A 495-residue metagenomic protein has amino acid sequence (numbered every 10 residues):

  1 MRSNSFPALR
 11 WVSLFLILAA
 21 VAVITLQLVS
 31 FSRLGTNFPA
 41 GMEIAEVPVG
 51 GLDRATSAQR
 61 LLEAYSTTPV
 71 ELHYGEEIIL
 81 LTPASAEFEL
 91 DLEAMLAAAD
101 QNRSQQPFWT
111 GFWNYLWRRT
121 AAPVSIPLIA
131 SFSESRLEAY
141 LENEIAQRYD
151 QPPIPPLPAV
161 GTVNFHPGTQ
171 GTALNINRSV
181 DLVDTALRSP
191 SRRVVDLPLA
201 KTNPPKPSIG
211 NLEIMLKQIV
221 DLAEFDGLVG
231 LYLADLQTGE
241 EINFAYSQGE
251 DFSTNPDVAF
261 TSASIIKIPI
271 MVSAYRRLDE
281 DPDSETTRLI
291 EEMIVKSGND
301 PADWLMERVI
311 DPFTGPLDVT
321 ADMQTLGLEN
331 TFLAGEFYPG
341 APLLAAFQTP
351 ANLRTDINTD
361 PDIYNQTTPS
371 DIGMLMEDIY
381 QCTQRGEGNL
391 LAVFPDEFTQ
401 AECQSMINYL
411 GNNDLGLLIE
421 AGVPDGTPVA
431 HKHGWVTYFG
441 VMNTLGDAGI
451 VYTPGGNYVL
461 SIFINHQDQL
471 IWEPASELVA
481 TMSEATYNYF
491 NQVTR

Functional and structural regions predicted by a protein language model:
M1-Y246, D251-T254: Surface-exposed, secretory/extracytoplasmic low-complexity segments enriched in Ser/Thr/Asn/Gly/Pro
M42-G50, A121-S131, F165-L174, T202-P207 (+8 more regions): Second-shell loop/turn segments in exported
T56, R60, R136-Y140, R178 (+13 more regions): Extracytoplasmic/secreted proteins, especially bacterial periplasmic and envelope-associated proteins
L62-S66, S104, E142-A146, D184 (+12 more regions): Sec-exported extracytoplasmic/periplasmic mature domains
N211, D226-G230, E285-G373, E377-Q381 (+3 more regions): Active-site-adjacent helix/loop patches that line small-molecule binding or acyl-intermediate pockets
A223, Y364-T367, G373-R495: Structured C-terminal helix/loop/strand segments within mature extracytoplasmic catalytic/sensor domains
A234-Q237, A245-S247, A274, I294-S297 (+6 more regions): Active-site-proximal beta-strand/loop segments in catalytic clefts of secreted hydrolases
G239, V258-D281, M293, L460: Active-site SXXK
